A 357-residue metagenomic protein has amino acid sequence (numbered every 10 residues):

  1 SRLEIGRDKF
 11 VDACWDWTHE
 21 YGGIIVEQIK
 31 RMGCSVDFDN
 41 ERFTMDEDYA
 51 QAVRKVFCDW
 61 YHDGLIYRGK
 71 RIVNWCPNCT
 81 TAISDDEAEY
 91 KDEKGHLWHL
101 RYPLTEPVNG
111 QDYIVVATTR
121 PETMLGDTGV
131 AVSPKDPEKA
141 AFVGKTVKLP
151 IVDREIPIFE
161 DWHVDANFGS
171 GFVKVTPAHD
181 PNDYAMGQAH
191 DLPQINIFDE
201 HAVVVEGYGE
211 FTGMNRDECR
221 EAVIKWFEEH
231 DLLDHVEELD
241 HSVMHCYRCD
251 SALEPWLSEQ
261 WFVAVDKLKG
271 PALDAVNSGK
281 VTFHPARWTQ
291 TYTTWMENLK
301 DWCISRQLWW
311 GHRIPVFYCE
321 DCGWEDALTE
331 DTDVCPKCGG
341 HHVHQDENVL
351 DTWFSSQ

Functional and structural regions predicted by a protein language model:
S1-Y113, F168, F172-E320, S356: Residue patterns forming the tRNA-binding/recognition surfaces of aminoacyl-tRNA synthetases and related DALR
S84, E254, A327, H341-H344: Short functional micro-motifs and their immediate structural scaffolds
N109-I114, D153-E155, E325: Short, mixed charged/polar active-site loops that provide acid/base catalysis or chelate metal/phosphate cofactors
A117-P121, D333: Acidic, glycine-rich two-metal-ion catalytic cores of nucleic acid-processing enzymes
P121-H201, E228: Catalytic alpha/beta core of large soluble enzyme barrels
R154-F159, N348-Q357: Active-site-adjacent "gating/activation" loops or surface patches in catalytic cores
I314-T332: Cys/His-rich Zn2+-binding cysteine-cluster or related metal-binding knuckle/ribbon modules and their
T332-C338: Cysteine-rich micro-motifs
